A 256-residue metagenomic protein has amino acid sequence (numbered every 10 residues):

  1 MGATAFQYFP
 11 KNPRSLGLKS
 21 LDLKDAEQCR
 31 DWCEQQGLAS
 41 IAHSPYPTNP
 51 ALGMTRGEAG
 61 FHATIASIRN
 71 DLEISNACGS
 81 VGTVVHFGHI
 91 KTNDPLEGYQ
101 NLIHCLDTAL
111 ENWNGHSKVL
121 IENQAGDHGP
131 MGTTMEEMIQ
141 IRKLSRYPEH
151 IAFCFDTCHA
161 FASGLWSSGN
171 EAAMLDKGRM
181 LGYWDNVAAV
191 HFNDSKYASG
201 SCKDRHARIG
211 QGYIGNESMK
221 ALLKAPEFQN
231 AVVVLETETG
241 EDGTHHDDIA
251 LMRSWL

Functional and structural regions predicted by a protein language model:
M1-N70: N-terminal pre-domain/capping segments
T4-F9, L38-A42, A152-T157, W184-K196: Non-cysteine beta-strand/loop elements that form the S-adenosyl-L-methionine
K11-P13, P45-P47, G88-I90, E122-H128 (+3 more regions): Active-site beta-loop-alpha junctions enriched in small/polar residues
L23-A42, L102-N114, I139-S145, Y213-A225: Alpha-helix-loop-beta-strand connector modules within alpha/beta enzyme cores
E34, P50-A152: Active-site acidic/histidine proton-transfer and metal-coordination neighborhood in alpha/beta enzyme cores
H43, S75, T83, V119 (+3 more regions): Conserved, mostly hydrophobic/aromatic
L96, M131-I139, F161-N230: Gly/Pro-rich active-site loop or hairpin
D242-L256: C-terminal helical cap(s) of enzyme catalytic domains, especially alpha/beta-barrels
